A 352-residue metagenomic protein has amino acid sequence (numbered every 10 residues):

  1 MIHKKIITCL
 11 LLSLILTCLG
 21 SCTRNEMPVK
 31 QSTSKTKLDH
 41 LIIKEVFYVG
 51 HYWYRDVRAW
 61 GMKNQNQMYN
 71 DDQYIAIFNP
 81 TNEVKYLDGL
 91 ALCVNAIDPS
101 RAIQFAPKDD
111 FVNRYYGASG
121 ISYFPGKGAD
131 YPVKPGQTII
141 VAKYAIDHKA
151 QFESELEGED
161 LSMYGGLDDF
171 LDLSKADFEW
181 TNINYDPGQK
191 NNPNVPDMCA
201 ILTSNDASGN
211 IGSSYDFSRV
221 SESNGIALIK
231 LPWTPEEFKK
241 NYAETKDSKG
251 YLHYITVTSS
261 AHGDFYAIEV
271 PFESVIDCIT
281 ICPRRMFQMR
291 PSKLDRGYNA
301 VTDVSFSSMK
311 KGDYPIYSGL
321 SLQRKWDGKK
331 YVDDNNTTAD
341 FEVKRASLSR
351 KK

Functional and structural regions predicted by a protein language model:
M1-L10: Bacterial N-terminal signal peptides that target proteins for export
I2, Q73, P125-G126: Short alpha-helical segments and helix-capping/turn motifs at coil-helix boundaries
S13-L14: Repetitive helical segments and hydrophobic/amphipathic motifs
T17-S21: C-terminal motif of bacterial Sec signal peptides marking the signal peptidase cleavage site
N25-R101, N191-D197, L202-G225, L231-G250 (+1 more regions): A structural motif detector for short, solvent-exposed N-terminal "entry" segments of globular domains
L90-S122: The feature marks short-to-medium sequence segments in extracytoplasmic or secretory-pathway proteins
F111-A346: Solvent-exposed beta-edge/loop recognition patches
